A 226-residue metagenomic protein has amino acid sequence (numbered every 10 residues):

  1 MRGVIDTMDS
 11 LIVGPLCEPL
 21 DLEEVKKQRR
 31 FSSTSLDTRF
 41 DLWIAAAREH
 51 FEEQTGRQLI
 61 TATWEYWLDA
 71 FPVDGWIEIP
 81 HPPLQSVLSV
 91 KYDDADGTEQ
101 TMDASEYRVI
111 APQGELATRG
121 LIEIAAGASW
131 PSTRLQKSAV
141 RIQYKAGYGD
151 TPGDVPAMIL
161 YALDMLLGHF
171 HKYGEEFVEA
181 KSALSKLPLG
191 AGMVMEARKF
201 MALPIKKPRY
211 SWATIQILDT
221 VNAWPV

Functional and structural regions predicted by a protein language model:
M1-V226: Divalent metal-cofactor coordination and adjacent catalytic microenvironments
